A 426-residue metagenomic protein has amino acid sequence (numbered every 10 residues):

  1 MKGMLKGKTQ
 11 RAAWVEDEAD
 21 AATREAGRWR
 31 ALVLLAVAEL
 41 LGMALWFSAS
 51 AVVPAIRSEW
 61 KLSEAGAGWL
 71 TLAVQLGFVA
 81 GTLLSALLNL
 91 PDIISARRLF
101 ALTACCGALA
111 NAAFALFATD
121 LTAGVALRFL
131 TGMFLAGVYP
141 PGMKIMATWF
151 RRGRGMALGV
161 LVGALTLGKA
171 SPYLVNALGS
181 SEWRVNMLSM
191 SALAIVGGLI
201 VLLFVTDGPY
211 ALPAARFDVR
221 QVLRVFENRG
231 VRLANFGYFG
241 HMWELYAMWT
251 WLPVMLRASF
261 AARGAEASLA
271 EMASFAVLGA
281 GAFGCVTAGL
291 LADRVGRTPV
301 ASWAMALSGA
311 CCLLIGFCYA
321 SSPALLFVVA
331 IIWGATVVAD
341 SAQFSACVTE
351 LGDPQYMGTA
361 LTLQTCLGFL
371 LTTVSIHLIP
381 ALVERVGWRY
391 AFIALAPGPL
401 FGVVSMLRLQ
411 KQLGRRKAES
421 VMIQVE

Functional and structural regions predicted by a protein language model:
L40, A110, T122-G137, P323-A339: Hydrophobic core of transmembrane alpha-helices in multi-pass small-molecule transporters, especially MFS/SLC-type
A49-V53, G230-A282, S345, S375-I376: Extracytoplasmic gate region of multi-pass secondary transporters
T82-D120, A292: Conserved MFS/SLC helix-loop-helix module at the cytosolic interface between two early adjacent transmembrane helices
L127-A164: Cytoplasmic helix-loop-helix junction between adjacent transmembrane helices in 12-TM secondary transporters
G137-F150, A339-D353: Intracellular juxtamembrane helix-capping segments at the cytosolic ends of symmetry-related transmembrane helices
R152, V160-V205: Helix-loop-helix hairpin linking two adjacent transmembrane segments in secondary transporters
L203-E227, R416-I423: Flexible cytoplasmic inter-helical loops of multi-pass small-molecule transporters
V295-C347: C-terminal transmembrane helical hairpin of 12-TM major facilitator-type secondary transporters
